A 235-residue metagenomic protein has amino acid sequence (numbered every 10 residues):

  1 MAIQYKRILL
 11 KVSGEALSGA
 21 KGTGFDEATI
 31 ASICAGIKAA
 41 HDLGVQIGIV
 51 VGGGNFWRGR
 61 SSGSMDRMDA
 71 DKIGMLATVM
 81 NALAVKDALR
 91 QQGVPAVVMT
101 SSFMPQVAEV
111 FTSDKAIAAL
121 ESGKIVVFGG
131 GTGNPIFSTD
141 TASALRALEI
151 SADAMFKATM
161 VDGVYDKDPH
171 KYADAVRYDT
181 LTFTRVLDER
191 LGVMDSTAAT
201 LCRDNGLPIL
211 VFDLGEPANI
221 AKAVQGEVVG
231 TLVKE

Functional and structural regions predicted by a protein language model:
M1-E235: C-terminal catalytic "cap/lid" subdomain
